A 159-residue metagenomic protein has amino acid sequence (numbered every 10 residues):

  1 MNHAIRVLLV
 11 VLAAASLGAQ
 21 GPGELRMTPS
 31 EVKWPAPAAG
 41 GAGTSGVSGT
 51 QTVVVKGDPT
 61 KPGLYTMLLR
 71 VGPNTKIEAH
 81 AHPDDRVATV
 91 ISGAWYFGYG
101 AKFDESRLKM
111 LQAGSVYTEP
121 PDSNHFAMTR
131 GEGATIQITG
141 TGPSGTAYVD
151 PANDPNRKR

Functional and structural regions predicted by a protein language model:
M1-L8: Bacterial N-terminal signal peptides that target proteins for export
V10-A19: Hydrophobic h-region of N-terminal signal peptides that target proteins for export in Gram-negative bacteria
A19-Y65, P151-R159: A short, N-terminal "cap"/entry segment at the start of jelly-roll beta-barrel domains of the cupin/DSBH fold
Q51-K56, T66-A79, I136: N-terminal post-signal-peptidase region of extra-cytosolic proteins
D58-T60, W95, A101-D122: Short acidic-glycine-tyrosine-enriched beta hairpin
G72-T75, A81-K102: Glycine- and acidic-residue-biased ligand/ion/polar-headgroup-sensing regions
I77-A79, F97-G98, E119, N124-R130: Short beta-strand His + acidic residue motifs that chelate non-heme Fe in jelly-roll/DSBH and cupin folds
S106-K109, F126-R159: Double-stranded beta-helix
